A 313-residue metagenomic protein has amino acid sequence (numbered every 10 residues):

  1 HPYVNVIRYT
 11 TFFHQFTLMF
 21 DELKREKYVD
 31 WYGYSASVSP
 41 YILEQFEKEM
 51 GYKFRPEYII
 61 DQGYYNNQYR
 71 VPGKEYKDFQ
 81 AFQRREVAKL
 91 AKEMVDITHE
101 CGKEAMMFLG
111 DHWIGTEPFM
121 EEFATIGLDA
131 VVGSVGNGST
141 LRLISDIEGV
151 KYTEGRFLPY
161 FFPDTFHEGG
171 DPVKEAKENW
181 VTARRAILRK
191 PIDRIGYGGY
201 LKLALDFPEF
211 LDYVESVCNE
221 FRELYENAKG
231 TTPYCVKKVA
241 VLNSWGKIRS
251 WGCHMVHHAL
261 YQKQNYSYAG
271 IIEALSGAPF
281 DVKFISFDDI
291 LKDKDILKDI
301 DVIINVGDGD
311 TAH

Functional and structural regions predicted by a protein language model:
H1-H313: Glycan-processing catalytic domains of CAZymes
